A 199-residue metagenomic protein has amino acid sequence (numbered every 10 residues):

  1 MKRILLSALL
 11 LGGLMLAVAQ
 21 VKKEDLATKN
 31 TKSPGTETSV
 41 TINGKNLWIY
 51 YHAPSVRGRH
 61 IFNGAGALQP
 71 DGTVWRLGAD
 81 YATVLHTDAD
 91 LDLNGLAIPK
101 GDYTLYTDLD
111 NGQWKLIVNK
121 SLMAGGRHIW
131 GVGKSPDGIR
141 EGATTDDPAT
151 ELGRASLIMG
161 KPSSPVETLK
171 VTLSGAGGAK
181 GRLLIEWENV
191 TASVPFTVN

Functional and structural regions predicted by a protein language model:
M1-K22: Bacterial Sec-dependent N-terminal signal peptides
K2-R3, L9, P34, L85 (+1 more regions): Generic hydrophobic-segment detector
L6-S7, G13, T38, A89 (+1 more regions): N-terminal hydrophobic or amphipathic segments with adjacent small-residue motifs that include Sec signal peptides
V21-T41: Short N-terminal segments immediately surrounding and downstream of signal-peptide cleavage
I42, Y50-K100, Y106-N199: Extended, well-structured beta-strand/loop surface patches that form recognition or cofactor-anchoring regions within
